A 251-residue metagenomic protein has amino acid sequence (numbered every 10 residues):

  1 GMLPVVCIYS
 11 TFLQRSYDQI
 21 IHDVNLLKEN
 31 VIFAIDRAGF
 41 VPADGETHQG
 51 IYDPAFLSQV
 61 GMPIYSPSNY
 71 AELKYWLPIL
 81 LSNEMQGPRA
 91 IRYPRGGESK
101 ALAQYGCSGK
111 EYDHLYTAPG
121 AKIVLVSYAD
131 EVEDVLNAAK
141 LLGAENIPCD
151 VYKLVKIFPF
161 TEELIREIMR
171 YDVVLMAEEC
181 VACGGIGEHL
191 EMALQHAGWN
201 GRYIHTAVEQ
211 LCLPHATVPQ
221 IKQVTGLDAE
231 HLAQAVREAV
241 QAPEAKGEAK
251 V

Functional and structural regions predicted by a protein language model:
G1, I21-L26: Acidic (Asp/Glu)-rich catalytic clusters
M2-C7, S16-Q19, D53: Extended, hydrophobic alpha-helical segments in both membrane/secreted and soluble proteins
M2-V6, M62, I123: Glycine- and acidic
I8, I35-R37, S68: Glycine-rich, histidine-containing beta strand-loop boundary motifs that form or position
T11-L13, N69-K74, C183-G184: Active-site glycine- and acidic-residue-rich loops that bind and position anionic ligands or nucleotide-like cofactors
L13, L26-G50, P54-F56, S82-V251: Thiamine diphosphate
P63-I64, V174: Short, well-ordered beta-strand core segments
S66-E84: Conserved glycine-bearing catalytic or ligand-binding loops at nucleotide- and phosphate-handling centers of large
